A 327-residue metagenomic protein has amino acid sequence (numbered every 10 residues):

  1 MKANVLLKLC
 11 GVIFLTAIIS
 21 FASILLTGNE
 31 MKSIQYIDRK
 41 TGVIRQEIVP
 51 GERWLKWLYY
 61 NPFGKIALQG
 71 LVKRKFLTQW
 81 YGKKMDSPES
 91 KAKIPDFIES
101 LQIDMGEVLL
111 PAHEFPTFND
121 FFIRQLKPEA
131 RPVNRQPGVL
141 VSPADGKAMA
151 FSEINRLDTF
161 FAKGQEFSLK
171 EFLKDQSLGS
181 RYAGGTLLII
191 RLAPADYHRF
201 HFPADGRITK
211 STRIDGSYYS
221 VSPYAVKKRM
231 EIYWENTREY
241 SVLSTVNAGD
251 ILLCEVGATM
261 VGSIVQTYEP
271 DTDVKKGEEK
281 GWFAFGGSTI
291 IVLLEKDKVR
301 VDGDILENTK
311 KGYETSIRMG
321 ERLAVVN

Functional and structural regions predicted by a protein language model:
M1-A3: N-terminal secretory signal peptides that target proteins for export/translocation
L6-V12, S20-N327: Contiguous, well-folded functional domains in the mature portion of proteins
